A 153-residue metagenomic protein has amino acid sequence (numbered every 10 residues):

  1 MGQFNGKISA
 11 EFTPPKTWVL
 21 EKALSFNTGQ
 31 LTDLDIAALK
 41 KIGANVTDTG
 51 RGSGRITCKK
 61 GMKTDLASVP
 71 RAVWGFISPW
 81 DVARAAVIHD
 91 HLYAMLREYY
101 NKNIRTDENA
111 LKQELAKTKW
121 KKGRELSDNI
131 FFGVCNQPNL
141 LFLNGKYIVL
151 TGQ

Functional and structural regions predicted by a protein language model:
M1-Q153: Extended terminal accessory/targeting regions
